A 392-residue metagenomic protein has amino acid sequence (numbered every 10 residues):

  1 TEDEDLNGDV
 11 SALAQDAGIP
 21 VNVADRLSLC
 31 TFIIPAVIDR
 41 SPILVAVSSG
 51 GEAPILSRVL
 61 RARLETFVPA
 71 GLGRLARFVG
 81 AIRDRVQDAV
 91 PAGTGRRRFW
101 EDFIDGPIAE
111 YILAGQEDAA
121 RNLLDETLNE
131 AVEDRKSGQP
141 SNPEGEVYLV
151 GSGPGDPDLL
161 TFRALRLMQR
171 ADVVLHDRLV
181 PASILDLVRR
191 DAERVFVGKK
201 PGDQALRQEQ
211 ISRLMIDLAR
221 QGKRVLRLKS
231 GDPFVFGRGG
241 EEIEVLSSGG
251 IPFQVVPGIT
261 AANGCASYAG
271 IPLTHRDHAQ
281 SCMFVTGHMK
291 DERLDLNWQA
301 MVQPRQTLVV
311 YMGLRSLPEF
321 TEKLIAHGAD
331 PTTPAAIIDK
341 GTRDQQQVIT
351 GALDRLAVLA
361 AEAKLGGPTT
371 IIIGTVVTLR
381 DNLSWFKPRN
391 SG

Functional and structural regions predicted by a protein language model:
T1-A12, P143-L149, Q169-I259, G264 (+1 more regions): Class I S-adenosyl-L-methionine
T1-I34, R194, L314: ADP-ribose/adenylate-binding Rossmann-like module
D3-E4, R26-L29, G50-E52, P154-G155 (+6 more regions): Short, acidic/turn-prone active-site loops that include or flank metal/cofactor- and phosphate-binding residues
A14-D16, R61-E65, F162-R170, V188-E193 (+6 more regions): Short, solvent-exposed amphipathic alpha-helical segments in soluble enzyme and RNA/protein-processing domains
D39-R97: Adenosine-phosphate binding glycine-rich loop
L44, D172-L175, R194, P272 (+1 more regions): Short, well-ordered beta-strand core segments
R77-P140, G145-V147, R220-V225, S281 (+1 more regions): A contiguous loop/helix-start segment that scaffolds small-molecule binding in enzyme catalytic cores
D232-P304, Q347-G351, V358: Class I SAM-dependent methyltransferase SAM-binding "motif I" and its flanking Rossmann-like core
